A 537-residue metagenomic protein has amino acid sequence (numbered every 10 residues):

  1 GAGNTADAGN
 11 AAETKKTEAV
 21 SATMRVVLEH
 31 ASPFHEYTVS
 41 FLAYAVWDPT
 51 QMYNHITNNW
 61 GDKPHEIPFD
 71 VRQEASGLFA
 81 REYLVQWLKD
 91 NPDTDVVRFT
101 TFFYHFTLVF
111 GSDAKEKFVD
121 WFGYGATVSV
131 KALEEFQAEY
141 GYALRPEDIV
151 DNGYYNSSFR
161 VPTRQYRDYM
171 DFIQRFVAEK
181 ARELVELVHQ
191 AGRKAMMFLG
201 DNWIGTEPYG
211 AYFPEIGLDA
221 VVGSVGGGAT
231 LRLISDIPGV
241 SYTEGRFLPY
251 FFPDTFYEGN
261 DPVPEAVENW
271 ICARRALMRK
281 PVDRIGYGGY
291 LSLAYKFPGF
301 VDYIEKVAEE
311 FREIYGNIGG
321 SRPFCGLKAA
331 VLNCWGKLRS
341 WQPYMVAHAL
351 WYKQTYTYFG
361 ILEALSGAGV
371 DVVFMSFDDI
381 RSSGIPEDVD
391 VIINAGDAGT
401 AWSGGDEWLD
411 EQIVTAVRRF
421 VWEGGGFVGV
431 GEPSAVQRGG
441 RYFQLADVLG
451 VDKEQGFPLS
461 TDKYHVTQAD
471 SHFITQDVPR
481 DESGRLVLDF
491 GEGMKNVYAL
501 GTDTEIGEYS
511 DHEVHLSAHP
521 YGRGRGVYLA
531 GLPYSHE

Functional and structural regions predicted by a protein language model:
G1-E215, L233: Polysaccharide-binding and catalytic clefts of secreted carbohydrate-active enzymes
T57-L78, R160-A178, I216-V225, P249-E265 (+6 more regions): The substrate-binding groove and active-site-proximal loops of carbohydrate-active enzymes, especially glycoside
Y83-Y104, G200-N202, V225-T230, L248-P249 (+4 more regions): Substrate-binding cleft of secreted/luminal carbohydrate-active enzymes
H105, Q174-R175, L199-P208, A220-L233 (+8 more regions): Acidic-and-aromatic substrate-binding clefts and catalytic sites of carbohydrate-active enzymes
G192-R193, S241, E423-G426, G524: A short helix->loop->beta-strand "cap" motif at the edges of active sites that frequently abuts
K280, D302-V389, H519: Aromatic-Pro/Gly-enriched surface loop or interdomain linker that acts as a lid/target-recognition segment
G404-S483: A glycine-rich, often tryptophan-bearing local segment used as a flexible ligand/cofactor-contacting loop or short
E454-G524, A530-E537: Catalytic beta-strand/loop cores that center a nucleophilic Ser/Cys/Thr and support acyl-enzyme chemistry
